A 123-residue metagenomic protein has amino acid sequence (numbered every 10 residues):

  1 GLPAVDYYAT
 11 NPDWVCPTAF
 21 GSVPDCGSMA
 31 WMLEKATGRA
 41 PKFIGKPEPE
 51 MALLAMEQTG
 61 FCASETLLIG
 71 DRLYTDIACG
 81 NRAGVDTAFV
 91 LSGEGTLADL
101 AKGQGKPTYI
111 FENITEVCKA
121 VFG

Functional and structural regions predicted by a protein language model:
G1-G123: Asp-based, Mg2+/Mn2+-dependent phosphohydrolase catalytic module
